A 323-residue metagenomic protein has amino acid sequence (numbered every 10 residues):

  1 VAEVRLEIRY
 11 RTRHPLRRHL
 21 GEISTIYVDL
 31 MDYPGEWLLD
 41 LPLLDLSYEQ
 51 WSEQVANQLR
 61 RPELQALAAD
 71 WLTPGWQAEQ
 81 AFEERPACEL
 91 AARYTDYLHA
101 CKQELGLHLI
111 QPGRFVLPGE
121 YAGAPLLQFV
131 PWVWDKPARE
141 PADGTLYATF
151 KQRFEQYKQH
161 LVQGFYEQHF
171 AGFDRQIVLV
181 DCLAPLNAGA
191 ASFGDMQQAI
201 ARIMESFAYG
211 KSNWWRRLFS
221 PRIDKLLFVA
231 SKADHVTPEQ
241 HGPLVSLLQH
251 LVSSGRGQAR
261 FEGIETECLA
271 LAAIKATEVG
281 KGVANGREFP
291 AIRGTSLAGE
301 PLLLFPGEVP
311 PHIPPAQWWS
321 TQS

Functional and structural regions predicted by a protein language model:
V1-R222, T237, G255-R256, A272-A276 (+1 more regions): Switch- and interface-adjacent substructures of P-loop NTPase systems
L43-Y48, F193, G242-L248, V283-F289: Short secondary-structure boundary/capping segments
V178-D181, L227-K232: Conserved beta-strand segments of the P-loop GTPase G domain that flank and frequently precede/overlap
R222-L226, I264-E267: Residue-level recognition of the N-termini of beta-strands and the immediately preceding loop/turn
V229-V236, C268-G280: Short, conserved secondary-structure transition motifs
H235-R260: GTPase G-domain guanine-specificity segment
L247, T266, A276-G294: C-terminal amphipathic alpha-helical segment
R256-A270: Conserved ATP-driven motor cores of ASCE-family P-loop NTPases powering translocation/secretion/packaging/pilus
